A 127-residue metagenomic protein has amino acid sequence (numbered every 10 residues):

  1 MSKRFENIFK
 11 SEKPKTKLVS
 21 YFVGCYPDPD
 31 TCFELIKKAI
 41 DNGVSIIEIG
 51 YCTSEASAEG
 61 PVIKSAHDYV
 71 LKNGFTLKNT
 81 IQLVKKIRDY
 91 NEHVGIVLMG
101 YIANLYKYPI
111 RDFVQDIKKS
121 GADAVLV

Functional and structural regions predicted by a protein language model:
M1-Y21, V84-D89: N-terminal amphipathic alpha-helix/helix-capping segment at the start of soluble metabolic enzymes
E6, I36-K37, I81-K85, V114: Generic structural signal for well-ordered alpha-helices, preferentially at hydrophobic/aromatic core positions
K13-L18, G43-S45, N91-I96, A122-A124: Short, well-ordered coil/turn segments that N-cap beta-strands
L18-C32, I96-P109: Active-site mouth loops of central-metabolism enzymes
S20, A39, I47-G50, I117: Conserved, mostly hydrophobic/aromatic
I46-L77: Glycine-rich, proline-tolerant flexible connector loops at the mouths of alpha/beta enzymes
K72-F75, G121-V127: Catalytic beta/alpha-barrel core
P109-Q115: Charged helix-capping and loop-helix junction motifs
